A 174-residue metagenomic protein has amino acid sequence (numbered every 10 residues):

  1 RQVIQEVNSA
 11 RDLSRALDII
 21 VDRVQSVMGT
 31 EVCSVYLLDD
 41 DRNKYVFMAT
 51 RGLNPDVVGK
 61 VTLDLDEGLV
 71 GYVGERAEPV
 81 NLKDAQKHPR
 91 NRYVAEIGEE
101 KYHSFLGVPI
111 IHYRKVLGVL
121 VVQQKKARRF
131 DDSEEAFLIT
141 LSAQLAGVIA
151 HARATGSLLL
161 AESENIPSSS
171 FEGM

Functional and structural regions predicted by a protein language model:
E6-M48, V57, E67, A152 (+1 more regions): Helix-loop-beta substructure at the N-terminus of cytosolic sensory domains that couple signal/ligand detection
D39-R42, I111-V116, K125, A152: Flexible loop/coil segments at beta-strand boundaries within sensory signal-transduction domains
K44, M48, P55-R90: Regulatory sensory and allosteric helical modules in signal-transduction proteins and certain transcription factors
L53, V119-R128: Short beta-strand-to-loop transition segments that serve as allosteric relay/switch motifs in sensory/regulatory domains
P55-D56, K83-S104, Q124: Signal-transducing coupling segments at domain and membrane junctions
H103-I111: A short, aliphatic-rich beta-strand micro-motif
S133, V148-I166: Short alpha-helical interdomain "coupling" segment at the junction between an upstream regulatory sensor module
I139-G147: Allosteric cytosolic regulatory segments
